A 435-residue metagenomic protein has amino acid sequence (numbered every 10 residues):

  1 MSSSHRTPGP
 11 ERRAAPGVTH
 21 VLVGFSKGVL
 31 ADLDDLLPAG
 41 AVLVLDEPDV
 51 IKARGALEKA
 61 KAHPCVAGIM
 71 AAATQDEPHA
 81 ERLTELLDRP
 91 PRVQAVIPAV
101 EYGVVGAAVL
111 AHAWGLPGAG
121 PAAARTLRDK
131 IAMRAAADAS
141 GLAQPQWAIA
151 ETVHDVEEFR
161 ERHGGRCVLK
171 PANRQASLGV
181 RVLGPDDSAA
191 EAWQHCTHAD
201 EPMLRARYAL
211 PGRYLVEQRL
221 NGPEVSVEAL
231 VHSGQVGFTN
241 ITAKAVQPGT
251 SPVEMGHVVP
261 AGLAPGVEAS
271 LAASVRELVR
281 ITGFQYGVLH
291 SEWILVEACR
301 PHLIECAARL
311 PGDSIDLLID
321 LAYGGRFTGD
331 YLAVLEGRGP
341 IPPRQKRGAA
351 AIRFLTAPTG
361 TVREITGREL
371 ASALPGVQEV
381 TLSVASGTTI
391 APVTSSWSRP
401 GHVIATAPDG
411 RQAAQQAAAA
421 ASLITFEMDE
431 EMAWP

Functional and structural regions predicted by a protein language model:
M1-A123, H154, G339, A357 (+2 more regions): ATP-binding N-terminal substructure of ATP-dependent carboxylate-amine bond-forming enzymes
A113-G179, E201-L204: A conserved helix-loop-beta module that forms one wall/lid of the active-site cleft in ATP-utilizing catalytic domains
A137, R160-V182, E201-G222, V227 (+2 more regions): ATP-grasp fold ATP-binding core
A143-P145, R166-L169, D186-N221, P252 (+1 more regions): Conserved ATP-binding module of the ATP-grasp superfamily
C196-T197, G367-R368, Q416-S422: Short amphipathic alpha-helices in soluble, non-transmembrane regions that often serve as interface/regulatory elements
Q218-F284, V288, L295, L303 (+3 more regions): ATP-dependent carboxylate/phosphate-activation module, predominantly the ATP-grasp catalytic core and closely related
L289, A371-I390: A structural supersecondary motif
A333, G339-G376: A glycine-rich beta-turn/hairpin centered on an aromatic-Pro dipeptide
